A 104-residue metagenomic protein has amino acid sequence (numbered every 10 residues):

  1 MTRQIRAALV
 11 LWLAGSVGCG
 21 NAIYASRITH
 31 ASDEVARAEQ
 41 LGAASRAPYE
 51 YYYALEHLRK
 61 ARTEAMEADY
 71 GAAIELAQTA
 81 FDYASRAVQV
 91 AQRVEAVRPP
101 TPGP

Functional and structural regions predicted by a protein language model:
M1-C19: Sec-dependent bacterial lipoprotein signal peptides
T2, C19-P104: Long, charged/polar, soluble alpha-helical segments
